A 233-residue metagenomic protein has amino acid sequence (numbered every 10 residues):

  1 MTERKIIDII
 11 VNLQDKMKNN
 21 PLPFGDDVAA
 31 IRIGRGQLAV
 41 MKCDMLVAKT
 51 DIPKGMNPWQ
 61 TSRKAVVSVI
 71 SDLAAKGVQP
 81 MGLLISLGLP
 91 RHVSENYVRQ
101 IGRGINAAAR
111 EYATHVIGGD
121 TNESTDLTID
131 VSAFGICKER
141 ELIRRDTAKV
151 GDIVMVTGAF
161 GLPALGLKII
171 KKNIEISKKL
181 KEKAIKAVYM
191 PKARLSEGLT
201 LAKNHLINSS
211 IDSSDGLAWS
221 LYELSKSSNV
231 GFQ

Functional and structural regions predicted by a protein language model:
M1-Q233: Helix-biased detector of long, well-ordered alpha-helical tracts
